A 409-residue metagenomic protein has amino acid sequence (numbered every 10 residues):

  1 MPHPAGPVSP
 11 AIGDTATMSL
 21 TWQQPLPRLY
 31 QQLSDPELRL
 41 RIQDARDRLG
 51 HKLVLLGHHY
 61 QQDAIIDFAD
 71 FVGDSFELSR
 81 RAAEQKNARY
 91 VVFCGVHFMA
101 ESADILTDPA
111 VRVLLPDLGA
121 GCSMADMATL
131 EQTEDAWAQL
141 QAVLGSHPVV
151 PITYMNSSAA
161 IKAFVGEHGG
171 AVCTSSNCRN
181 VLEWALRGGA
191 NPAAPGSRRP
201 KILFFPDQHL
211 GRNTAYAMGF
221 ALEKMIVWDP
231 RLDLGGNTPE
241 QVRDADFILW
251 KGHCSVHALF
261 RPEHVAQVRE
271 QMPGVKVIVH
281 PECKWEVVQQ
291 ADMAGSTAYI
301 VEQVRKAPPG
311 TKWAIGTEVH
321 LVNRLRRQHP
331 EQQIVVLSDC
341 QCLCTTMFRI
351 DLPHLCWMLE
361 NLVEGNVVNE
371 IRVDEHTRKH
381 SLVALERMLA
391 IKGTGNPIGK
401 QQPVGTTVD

Functional and structural regions predicted by a protein language model:
P2-G316, L321-D409: Active-site loop-to-helix "anion-binding N-cap" substructures in soluble metabolic enzymes
